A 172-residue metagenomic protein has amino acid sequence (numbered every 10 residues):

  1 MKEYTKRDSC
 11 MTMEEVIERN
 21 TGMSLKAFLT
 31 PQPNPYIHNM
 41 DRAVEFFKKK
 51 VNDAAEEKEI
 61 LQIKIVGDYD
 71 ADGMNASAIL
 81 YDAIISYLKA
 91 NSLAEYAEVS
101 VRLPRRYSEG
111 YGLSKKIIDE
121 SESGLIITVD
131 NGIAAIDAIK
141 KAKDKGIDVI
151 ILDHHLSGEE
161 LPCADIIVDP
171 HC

Functional and structural regions predicted by a protein language model:
M1-C172: Replace "Mg2+/Mn2+-dependent" with "divalent metal-dependent
